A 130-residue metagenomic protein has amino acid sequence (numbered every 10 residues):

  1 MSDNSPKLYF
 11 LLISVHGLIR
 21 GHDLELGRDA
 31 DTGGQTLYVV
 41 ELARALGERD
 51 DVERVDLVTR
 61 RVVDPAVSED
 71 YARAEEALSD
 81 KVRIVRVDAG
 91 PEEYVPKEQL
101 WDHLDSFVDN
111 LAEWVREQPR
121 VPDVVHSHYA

Functional and structural regions predicted by a protein language model:
S2-G21, T32, L37-E41, A45-P122: A conserved catalytic-core segment of Leloir-type glycosyltransferases
D29: A short glycine/serine-rich beta->alpha loop
S127-A130: Short His-centered aromatic/hydrophobic patch
